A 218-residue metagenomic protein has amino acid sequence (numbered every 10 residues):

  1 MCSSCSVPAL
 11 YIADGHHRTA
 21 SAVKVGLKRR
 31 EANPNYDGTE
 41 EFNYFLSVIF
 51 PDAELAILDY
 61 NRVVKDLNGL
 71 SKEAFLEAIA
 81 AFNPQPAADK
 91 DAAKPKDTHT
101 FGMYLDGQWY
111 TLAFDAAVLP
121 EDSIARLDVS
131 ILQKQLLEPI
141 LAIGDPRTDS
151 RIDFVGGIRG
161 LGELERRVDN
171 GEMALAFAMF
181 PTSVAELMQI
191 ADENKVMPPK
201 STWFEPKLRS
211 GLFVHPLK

Functional and structural regions predicted by a protein language model:
M1-K218: Surface-exposed, charge/polar-rich loops and edge strands
